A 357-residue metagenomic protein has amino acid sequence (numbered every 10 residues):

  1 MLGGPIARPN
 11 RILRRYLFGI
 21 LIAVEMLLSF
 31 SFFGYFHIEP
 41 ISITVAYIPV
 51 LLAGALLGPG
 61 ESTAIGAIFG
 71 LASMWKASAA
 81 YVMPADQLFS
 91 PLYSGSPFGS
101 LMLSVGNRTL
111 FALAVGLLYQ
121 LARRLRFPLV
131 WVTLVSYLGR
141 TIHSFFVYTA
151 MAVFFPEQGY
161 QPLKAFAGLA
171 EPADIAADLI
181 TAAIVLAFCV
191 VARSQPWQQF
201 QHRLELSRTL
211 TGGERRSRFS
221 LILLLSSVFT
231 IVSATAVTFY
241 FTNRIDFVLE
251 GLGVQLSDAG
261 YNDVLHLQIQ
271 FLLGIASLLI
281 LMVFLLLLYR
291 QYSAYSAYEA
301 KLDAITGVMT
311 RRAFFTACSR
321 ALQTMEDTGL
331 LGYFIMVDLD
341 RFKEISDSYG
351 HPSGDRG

Functional and structural regions predicted by a protein language model:
L2-A64: Hydrophobic transmembrane alpha-helices
L2-L28, W75, A79-Y148, A152 (+1 more regions): Short helix-perturbing small/polar motifs within transmembrane alpha-helices
S90-G99, Q161-A176, G213-E214, V254-L273: Membrane-interface segments at the starts/ends of alpha-helical transmembrane spans
L101-F111, A170-L186, L265-L281: Hydrophobic alpha-helical transmembrane segments
I142-G159, C189-V190, Q201-L265: Hydrophobic transmembrane alpha-helices
L223-L224, T230-I231, Y240-N243, F247-A304 (+1 more regions): Signal-transducing coiled-coil linker helices
Y295, R320-Y333, V337, S348: Nucleotide second-messenger and two-component phosphorelay signaling modules
A297-A317, V337-R356: Conserved nucleotide-binding and Mg2+-coordinating catalytic segments in signaling enzymes
